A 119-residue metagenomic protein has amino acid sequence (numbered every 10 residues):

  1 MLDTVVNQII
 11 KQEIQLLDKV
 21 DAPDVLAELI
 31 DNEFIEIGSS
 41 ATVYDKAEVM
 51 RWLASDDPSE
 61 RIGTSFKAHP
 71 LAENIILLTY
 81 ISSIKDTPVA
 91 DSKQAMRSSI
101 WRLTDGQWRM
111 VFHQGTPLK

Functional and structural regions predicted by a protein language model:
M1-E28, E33-K119: A beta-strand edge to alpha-helix "cap/lid" segment located at domain peripheries
